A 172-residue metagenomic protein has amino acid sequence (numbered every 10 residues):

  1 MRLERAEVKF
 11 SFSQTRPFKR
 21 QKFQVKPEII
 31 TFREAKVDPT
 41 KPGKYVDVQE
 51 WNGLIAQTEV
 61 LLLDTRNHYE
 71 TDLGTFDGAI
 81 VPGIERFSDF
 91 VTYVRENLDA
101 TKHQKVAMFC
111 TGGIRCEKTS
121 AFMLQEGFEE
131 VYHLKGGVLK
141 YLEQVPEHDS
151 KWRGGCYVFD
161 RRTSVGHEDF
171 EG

Functional and structural regions predicted by a protein language model:
M1-K44, R66-A107, I114-G172: Rhodanese-like catalytic fold shared by cysteine-dependent sulfurtransferases and DSP/PTP-type phosphatases
K36-V60: Internal catalytic-core helix/loop-beta-alpha segment that presents or stabilizes conserved functional determinants
A56, A107-M108: A generic structural signal for short
L61-T65: Short hydrophobic beta-strand that contains or immediately precedes a catalytic carboxylate
